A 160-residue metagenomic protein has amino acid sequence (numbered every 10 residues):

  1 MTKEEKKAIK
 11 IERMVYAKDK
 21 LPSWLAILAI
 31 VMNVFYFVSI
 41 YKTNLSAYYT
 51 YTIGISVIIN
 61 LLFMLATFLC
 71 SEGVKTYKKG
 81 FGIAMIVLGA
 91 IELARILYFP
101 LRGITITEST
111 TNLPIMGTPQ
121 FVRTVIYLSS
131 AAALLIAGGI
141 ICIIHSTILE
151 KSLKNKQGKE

Functional and structural regions predicted by a protein language model:
M1-Y36, S146-E150: Cytosolic juxtamembrane helix and N-cap/initiation of the first transmembrane helix
T2, I59-F63, A131-C142: Hydrophobic cores of alpha-helical transmembrane segments in multi-pass inner/ER membrane proteins, independent
K6-K20, T43-A47, L69-G80, I115-I126: Juxtamembrane loop-transmembrane helix junctions in multi-pass integral membrane proteins, especially the extracellular
A8-A17, T67-Y77, G103-T107, A137-E160: Cytosolic juxtamembrane helix at the C-terminal end of the final transmembrane segment
S23-F37, I58-N60, I86-A94: Canonical alpha-helical transmembrane segments of integral membrane proteins
M32, Y49-T67, R95: Generic alpha-helical transmembrane segments
T43-T52, I96-S130: Interfacial non-cytosolic loop connecting adjacent transmembrane helices
A66-L101: Loop-to-transmembrane helix junctions at the membrane interface
